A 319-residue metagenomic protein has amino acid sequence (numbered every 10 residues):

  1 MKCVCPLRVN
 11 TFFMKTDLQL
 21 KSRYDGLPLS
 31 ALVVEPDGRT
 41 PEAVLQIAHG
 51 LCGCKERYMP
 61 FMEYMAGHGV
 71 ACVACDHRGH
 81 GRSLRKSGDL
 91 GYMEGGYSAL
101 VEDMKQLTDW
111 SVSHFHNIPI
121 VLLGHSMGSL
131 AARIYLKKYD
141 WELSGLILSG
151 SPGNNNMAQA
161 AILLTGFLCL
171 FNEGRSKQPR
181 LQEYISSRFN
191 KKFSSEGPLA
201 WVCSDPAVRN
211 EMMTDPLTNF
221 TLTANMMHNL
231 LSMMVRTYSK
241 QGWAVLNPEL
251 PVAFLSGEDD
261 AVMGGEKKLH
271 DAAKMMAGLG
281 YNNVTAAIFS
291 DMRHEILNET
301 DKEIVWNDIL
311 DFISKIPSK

Functional and structural regions predicted by a protein language model:
F13-P36: N-terminal cap/lid segment of alpha/beta-hydrolase-fold proteins
H49-G53, E258-D259: Active-site glycine-rich loops that stabilize anionic/oxyanionic intermediates across multiple enzyme folds
M62-S87: Conserved alpha/beta-hydrolase
M93-V112: Alpha/beta-hydrolase active-site loop
F115-S126: Alpha/beta-hydrolase fold nucleophile elbow
A132-L217: Alpha/beta-hydrolase-fold enzymes
F254-S256: Short beta-strand/loop motif that positions the catalytic acidic residue of the alpha/beta-hydrolase fold
L279, N283-K319: Catalytic active-site module of serine/aspartate enzymes centered on a nucleophile-bearing elbow/loop
